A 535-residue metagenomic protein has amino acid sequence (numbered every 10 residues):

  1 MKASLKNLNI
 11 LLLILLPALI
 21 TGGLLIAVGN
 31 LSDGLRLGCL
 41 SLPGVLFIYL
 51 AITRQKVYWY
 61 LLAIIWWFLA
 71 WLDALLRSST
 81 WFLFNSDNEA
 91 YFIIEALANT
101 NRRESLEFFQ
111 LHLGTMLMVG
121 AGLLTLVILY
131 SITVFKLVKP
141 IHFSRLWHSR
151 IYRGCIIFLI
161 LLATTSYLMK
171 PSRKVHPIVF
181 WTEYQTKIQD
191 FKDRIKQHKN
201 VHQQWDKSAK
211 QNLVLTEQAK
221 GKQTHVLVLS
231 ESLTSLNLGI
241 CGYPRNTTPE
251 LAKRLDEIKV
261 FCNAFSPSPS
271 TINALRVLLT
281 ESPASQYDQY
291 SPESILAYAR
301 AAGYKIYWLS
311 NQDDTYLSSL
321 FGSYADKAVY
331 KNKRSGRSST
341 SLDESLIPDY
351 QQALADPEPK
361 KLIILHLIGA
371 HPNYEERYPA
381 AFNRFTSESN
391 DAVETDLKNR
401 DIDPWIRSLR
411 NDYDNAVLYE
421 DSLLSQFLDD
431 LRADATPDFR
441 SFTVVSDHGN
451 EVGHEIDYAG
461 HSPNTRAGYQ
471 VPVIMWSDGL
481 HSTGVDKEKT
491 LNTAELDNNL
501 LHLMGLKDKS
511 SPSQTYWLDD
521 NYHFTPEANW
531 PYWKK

Functional and structural regions predicted by a protein language model:
M1-F180: Transmembrane and membrane-interface helices of multi-pass, inner-membrane envelope-modifying transferases
L159-V228, S232-E394, Q470, T493-P526 (+1 more regions): Active-site-proximal alpha/beta segments of enzymes that process anionic O-linked groups
V226, A416-Y458, L500-L501: Metal-dependent active-site segment of extracytoplasmic phospho-/sulfohydrolases and closely related
N246, T436-G479, E527-N529: Histidine-centered active-site microenvironments of extracellular/periplasmic hydrolases and transferases
Y287-S291, R407-L418, P463-Y469, H481-L500 (+1 more regions): A short beta-strand-to-alpha-helix junction
W308-S310, L362-G369, D414-E420, S441-S446 (+1 more regions): Short beta-strand segments
T315-S318, A370-Q426, A433-D434, H461-Q470: Active-site-proximal cap/lid insertion segments
